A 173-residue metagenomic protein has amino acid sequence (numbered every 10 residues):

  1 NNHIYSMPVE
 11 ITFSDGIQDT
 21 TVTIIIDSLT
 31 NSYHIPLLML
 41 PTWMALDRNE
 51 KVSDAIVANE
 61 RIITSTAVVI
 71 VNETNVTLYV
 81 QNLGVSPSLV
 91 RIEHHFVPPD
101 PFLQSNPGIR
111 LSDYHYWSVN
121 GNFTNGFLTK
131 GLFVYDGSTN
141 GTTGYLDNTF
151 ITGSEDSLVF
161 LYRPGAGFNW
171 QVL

Functional and structural regions predicted by a protein language model:
N1-V90, P98: Non-catalytic accessory/interaction domains
T64-V172: Self-processing/autoproteolytic domain segments and adjacent N-terminal interaction modules in large, modular
